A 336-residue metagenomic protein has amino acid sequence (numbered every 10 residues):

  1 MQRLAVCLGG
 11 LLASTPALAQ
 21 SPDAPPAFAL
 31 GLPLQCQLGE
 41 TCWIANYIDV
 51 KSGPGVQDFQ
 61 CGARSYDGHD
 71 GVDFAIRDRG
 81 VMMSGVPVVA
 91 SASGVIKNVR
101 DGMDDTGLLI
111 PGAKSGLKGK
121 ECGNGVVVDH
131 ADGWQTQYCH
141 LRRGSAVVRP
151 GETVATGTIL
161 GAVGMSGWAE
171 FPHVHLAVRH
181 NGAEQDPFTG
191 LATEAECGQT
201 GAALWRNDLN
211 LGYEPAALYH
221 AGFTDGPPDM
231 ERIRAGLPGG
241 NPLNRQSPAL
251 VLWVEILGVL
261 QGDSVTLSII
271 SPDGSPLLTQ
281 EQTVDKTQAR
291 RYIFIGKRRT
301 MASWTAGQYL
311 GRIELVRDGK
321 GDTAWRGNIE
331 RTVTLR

Functional and structural regions predicted by a protein language model:
S21-P54, K114-K118, R149-E152, A177-W253 (+2 more regions): Acidic, glycine-rich catalytic/binding loops that coordinate metals and/or anionic ligands
K51-A90, V99-K118, P227-N241, R245-A249: Short glycine/threonine/proline-enriched tight-turn/helix- or strand-capping micro-motif at secondary-structure
M83-G85, S91-R143, V178, V265: Zn2+-dependent peptidoglycan hydrolase active-site motif and core
P87-N98, V147-A162: Short, well-structured beta-strand-loop connectors
L277-Q288: Solvent-exposed serine/threonine-rich low-complexity stretches and specific carbohydrate-binding patches
K286-R299: Aromatic sugar-binding surface patches on proteins that engage polysaccharides or sugar-phosphate polymers
T305-D318: A short tyrosine-centered beta-strand micro-motif
G321-R336: Short beta-strand elements
